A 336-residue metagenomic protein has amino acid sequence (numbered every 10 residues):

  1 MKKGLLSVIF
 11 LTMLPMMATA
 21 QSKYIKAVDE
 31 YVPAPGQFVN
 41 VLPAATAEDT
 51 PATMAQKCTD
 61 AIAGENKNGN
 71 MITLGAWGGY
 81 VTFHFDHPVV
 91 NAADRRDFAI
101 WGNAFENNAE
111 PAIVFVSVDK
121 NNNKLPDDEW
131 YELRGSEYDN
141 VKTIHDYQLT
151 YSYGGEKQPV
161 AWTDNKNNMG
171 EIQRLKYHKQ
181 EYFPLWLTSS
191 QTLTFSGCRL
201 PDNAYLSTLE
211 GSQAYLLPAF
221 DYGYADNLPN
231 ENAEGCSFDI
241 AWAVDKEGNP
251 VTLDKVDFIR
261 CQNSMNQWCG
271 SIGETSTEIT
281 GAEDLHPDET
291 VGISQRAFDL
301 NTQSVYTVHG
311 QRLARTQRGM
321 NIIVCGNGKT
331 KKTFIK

Functional and structural regions predicted by a protein language model:
M1-Q21: Bacterial Sec-dependent N-terminal signal peptides
K3, V291, M320-K336: C-terminal tail/sorting-segment detector
Q21-E110, R134-E289: A domain-level signal for the mature, folded cores of soluble proteins
F115-D119: Predominantly extracellular/luminal cell-surface or secreted proteins
K120-E129, Y151: Acidic, glycine-anchored loop motifs typical of Ca2+
A282, P287-R312: Residue-level detector of functionally pivotal "anchor" positions at catalytic/ligand-binding pockets or at interdomain
Y306-N327: Short, surface-exposed loop/turn motifs with a glycine/proline- and acidic-biased composition
